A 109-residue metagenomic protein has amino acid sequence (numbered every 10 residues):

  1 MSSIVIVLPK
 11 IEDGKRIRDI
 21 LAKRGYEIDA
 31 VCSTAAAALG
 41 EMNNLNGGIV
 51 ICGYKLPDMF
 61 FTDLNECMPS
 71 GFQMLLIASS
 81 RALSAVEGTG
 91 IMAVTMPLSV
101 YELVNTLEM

Functional and structural regions predicted by a protein language model:
K10, M96: A Lys-centered signature of the CheY-like receiver
I11-A30: Two-component/phosphorelay signaling modules centered on CheY-like receiver
E12-G14, A35-L39, N46-F72, S79-A82: Conserved phosphotransfer microenvironments
A30-V31, L76: A structural preference for short, hydrophobic beta-strand core positions in alpha/beta folds
C32-S33, T95: Short beta-to-alpha connector loops in regulatory alpha/beta signaling domains
A85-V94: As written
L98-E108: C-terminal output helix
